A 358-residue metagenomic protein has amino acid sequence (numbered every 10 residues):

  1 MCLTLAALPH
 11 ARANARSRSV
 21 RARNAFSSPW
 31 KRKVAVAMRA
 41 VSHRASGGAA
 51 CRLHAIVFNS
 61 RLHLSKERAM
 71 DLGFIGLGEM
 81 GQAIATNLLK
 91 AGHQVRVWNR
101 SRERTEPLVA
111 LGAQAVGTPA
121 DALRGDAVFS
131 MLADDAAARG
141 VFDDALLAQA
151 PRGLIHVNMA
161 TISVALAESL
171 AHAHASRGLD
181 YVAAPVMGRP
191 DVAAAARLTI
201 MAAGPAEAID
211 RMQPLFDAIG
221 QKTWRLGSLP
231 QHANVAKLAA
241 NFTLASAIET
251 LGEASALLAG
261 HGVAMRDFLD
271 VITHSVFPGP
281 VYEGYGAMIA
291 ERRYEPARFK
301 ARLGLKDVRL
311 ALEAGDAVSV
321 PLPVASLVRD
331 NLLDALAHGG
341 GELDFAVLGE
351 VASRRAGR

Functional and structural regions predicted by a protein language model:
C2, R12-R32, R39-S46, C51: Low-acidity, Ser/Thr- and Arg-rich intrinsically disordered low-complexity segments
L3-L8, V34, L53, L62-L64: Leucine-biased recognition of intrinsically disordered, low-complexity hydrophobic segments
N59, H63-M131, L154, P190 (+1 more regions): NAD(P)+-binding Rossmann beta1-loop-alpha1 motif at the extreme N-terminus of oxidoreductases
V95, A115, D180-V182, T223 (+2 more regions): Hydrophobic beta-strand scaffold residues
P119-D180: Rossmann-fold NAD(P) dinucleotide-binding segment
D143, T161-F242: Rossmann-fold dinucleotide-binding core
H232-A356: Helical "substrate-binding/catalytic lid" subdomain of Rossmann-like NAD(P)-dependent dehydrogenases/reductases
